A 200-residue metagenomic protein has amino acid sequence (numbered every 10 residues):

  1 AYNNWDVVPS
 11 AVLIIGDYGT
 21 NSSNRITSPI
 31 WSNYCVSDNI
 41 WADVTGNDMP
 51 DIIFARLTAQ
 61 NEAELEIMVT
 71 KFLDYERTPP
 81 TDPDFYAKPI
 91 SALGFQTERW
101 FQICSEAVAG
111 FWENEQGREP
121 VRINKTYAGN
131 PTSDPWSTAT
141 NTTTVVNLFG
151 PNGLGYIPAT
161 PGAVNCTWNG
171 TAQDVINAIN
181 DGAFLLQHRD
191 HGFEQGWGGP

Functional and structural regions predicted by a protein language model:
A1-P200: Cysteine-dependent hydrolase recognition
